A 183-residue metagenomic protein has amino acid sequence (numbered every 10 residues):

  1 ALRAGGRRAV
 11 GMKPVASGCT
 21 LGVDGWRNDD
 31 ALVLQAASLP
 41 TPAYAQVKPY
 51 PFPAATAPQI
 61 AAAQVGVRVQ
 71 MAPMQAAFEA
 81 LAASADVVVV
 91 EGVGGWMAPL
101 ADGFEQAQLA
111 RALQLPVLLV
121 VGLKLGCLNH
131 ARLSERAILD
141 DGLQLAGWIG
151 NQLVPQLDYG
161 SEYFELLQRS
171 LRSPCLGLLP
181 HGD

Functional and structural regions predicted by a protein language model:
A1-R68, A72, A77-A80: N-terminal phosphate/diphosphate-binding loop that engages ATP/GTP or pyrophosphate donors across diverse enzyme folds
A4, A80, V87, G92-L178: Conserved catalytic-core segment of NTP-binding enzymes
P14, P180-H181: Active-site donor-binding loop signature of nucleotide-sugar glycosyltransferases
S17-T20, L125, Q156, D183: Surface-exposed, flexible loop/turn segments at secondary-structure boundaries
P53, H181-D183: A short acidic, often aromatic-flanked loop/helix-cap motif at beta-alpha or helix-coil junctions that lines enzyme
A62, E162-Y163, D183: Short, surface-exposed amphipathic charged segments that create phosphate/polyanion-binding patches used for binding
